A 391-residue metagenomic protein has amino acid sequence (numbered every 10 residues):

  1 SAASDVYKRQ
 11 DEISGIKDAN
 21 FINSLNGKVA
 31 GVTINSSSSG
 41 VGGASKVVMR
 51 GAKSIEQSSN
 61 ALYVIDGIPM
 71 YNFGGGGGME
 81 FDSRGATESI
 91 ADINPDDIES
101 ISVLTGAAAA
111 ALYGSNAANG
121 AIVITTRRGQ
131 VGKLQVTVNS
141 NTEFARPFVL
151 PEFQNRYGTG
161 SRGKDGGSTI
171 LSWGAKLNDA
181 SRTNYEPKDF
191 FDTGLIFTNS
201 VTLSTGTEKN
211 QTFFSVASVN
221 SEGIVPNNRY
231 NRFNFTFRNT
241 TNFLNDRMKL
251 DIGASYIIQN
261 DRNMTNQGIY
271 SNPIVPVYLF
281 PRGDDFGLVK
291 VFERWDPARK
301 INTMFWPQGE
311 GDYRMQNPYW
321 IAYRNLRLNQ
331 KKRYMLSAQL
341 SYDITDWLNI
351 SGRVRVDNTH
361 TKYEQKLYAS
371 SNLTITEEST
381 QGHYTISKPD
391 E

Functional and structural regions predicted by a protein language model:
S1, D346-N349, R353-R355: N-terminal capping/interface segment
S1-F237, N242-I257, M335-L336: Short, small/polar-rich motifs associated with maturation and membrane association, primarily at protein termini
L25, A30, P273-V277, D346: Proline-centered flexible-loop/turn and helix-kink motifs
Q57-N60, I65, G76, Q130-N184 (+5 more regions): Surface-exposed loop/interface segments of Gram-negative outer-membrane beta-barrel transport/assembly proteins
E80-F81, L336-Y342, V356-N358: Alpha-helical support elements that line or immediately flank enzyme active sites and cofactor-binding pockets
I122, L340-I344, L348: Conserved catalytic-core segments centered on acid/base and nucleophilic motifs
